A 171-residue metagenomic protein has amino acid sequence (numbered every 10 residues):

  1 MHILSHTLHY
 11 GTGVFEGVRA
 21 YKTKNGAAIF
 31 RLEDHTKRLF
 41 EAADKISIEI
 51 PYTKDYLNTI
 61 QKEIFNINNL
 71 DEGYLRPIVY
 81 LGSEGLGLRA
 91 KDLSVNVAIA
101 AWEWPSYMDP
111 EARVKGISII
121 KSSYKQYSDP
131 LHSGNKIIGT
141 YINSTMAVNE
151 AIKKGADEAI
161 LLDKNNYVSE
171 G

Functional and structural regions predicted by a protein language model:
M1-E63, L86-G171: Helix-start/capping segments and mature chain N-termini
N66-G73: Short secondary-structure junctions
Y80-G85: Short, internal active-site loops enriched in acidic
